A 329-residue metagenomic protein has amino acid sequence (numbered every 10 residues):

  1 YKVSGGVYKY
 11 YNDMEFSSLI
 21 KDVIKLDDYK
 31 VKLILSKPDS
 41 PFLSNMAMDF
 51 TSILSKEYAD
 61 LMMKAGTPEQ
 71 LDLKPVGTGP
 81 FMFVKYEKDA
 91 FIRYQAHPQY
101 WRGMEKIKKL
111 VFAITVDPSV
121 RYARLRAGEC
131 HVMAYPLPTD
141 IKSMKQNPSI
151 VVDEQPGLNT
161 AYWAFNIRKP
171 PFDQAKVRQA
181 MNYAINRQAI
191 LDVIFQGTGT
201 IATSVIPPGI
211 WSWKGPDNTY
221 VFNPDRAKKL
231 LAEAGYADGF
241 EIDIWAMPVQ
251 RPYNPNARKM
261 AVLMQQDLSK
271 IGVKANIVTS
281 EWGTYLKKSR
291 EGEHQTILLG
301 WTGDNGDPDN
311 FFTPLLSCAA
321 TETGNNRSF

Functional and structural regions predicted by a protein language model:
Y11-D60: Surface-exposed binding/hinge segments that line and control ligand-binding clefts or catalytic entry sites
S17, K21-I24, K176, L191 (+2 more regions): Extracytoplasmic/peripheral linker and loop segments enriched in polar/acidic and small residues with frequent Thr/Pro
D28, A47-E105, K109, D225 (+1 more regions): Gly/Pro-rich hinge or "lid" segments in bacterial periplasmic/extracellular proteins
K37, Q95-P98, Q155-A180, A184: A bilobed periplasmic-binding-protein/Venus flytrap-type ligand-binding module shared by bacterial periplasmic
F42-M46, D140-S143, R168, F172-I210 (+1 more regions): Periplasmic-binding protein-like
E69, H97-S143, A261, K274-N276: Ligand-site clamp/hinge motif
F81, I201-A234, R251-K259: Structural transition elements
K88, I210, A232-N305, N326: Ligand/substrate-recognition segments at binding pockets and active sites
